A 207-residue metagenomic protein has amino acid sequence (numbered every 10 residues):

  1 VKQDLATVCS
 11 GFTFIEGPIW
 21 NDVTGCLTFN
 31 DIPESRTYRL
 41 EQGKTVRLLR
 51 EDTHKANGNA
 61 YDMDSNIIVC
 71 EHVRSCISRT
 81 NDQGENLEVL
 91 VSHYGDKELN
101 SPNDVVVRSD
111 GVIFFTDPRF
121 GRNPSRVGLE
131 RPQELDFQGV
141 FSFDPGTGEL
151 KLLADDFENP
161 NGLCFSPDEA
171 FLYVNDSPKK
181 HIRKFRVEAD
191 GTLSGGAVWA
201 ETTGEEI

Functional and structural regions predicted by a protein language model:
V1-T13, Q42-K44, L48, G196-A197: A short helix->beta-strand "capping" segment at the edge of beta-propeller domains
D4, C9-G25, D52-E71, C76 (+5 more regions): Beta-rich, blade/repeat-based domains predominating in secreted/periplasmic proteins but also intracellular
D22-E51: Beta-propeller domains
I32-P33, H72-V73, R122-Q138, S177-K180: Short, solvent-exposed loop/turn segments at conserved positions within beta-propeller repeat blades
R36-Y38, C76-S78, Q138-F141, H181-R183: A short loop-to-beta-strand structural motif that recurs across blades of beta-propeller domains
L40-K44, N81-E85, D144-G148, R186-G191: Short loop/turn segments that connect beta-strands within beta-propeller blades
K180-V187, T192-L193, A200-I207: Loop/turn-rich, solvent-exposed surfaces of beta-rich toroidal or solenoidal domains
